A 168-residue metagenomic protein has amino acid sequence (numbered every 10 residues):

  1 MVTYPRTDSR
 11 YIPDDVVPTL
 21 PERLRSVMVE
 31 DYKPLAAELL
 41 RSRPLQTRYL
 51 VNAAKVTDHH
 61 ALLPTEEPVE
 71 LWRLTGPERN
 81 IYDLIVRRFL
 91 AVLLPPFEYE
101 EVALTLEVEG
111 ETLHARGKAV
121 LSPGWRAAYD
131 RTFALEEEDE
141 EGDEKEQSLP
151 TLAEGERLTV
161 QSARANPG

Functional and structural regions predicted by a protein language model:
M1-G168: Core catalytic DNA strand-manipulation module of type IA topoisomerases
